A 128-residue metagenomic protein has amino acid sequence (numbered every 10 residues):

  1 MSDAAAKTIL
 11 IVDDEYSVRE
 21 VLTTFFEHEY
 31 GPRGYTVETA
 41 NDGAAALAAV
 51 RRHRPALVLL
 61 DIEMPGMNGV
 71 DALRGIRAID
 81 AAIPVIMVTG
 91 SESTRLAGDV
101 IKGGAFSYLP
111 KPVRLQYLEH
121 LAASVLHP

Functional and structural regions predicted by a protein language model:
Y16-E38: Two-component/phosphorelay signaling modules centered on CheY-like receiver
T39-L57: Acidic, metal-coordinating helix/loop segments flanking the phosphotransfer/catalytic sites of two-component signaling
D42-A45, N68-D71, E92: Acidic catalytic/metal-coordinating carboxylates
A48, V70-A81, D99: Short amphipathic alpha-helix used as the core "switch/output" element in two-component signaling
M64: Receiver (REC) domain active-site loop signature in two-component systems and cognate sites in sensor histidine kinases
D71, E92-S107: Alpha4 helix (beta4-alpha4-beta5 surface) of REC/receiver domains from two-component response regulators
V113-A122: C-terminal output helix
